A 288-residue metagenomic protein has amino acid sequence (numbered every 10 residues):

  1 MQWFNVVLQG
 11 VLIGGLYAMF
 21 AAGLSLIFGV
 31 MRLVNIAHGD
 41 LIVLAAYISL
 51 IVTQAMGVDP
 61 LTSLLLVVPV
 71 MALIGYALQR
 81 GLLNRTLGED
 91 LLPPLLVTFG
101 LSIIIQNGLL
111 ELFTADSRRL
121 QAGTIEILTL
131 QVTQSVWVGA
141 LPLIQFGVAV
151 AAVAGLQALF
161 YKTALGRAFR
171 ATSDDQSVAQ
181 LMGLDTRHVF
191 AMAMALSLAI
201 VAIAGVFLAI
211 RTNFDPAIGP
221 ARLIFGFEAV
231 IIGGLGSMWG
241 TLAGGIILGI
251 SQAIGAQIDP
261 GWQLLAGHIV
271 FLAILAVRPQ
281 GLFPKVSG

Functional and structural regions predicted by a protein language model:
M1-G10, L16, L159-A164, F190-I232 (+1 more regions): Inter-helical junctions in multi-pass inner-membrane proteins, predominant in energy-converting antiporter-like
M1-M19, I48, V58-L64, E89-L95 (+3 more regions): Membrane-interfacial amphipathic/re-entrant helices at transmembrane-helix boundaries
L8, V30-A77, G81: Membrane-embedded helix boundary and interhelical linker motif in transport proteins
I13, S135-F214, M238-G244: Helix-loop-helix "hairpin" substructures at the membrane interface of multi-pass membrane proteins
L24, G57-L101, G108, A243-L248 (+1 more regions): Alpha-helical transmembrane segments within multi-pass membrane transporters and channels
D40-L44, T86-L110, G219-I231, P260-R278: Pore- or pathway-lining transmembrane helices of multi-pass membrane proteins that form conduits for solutes/ions
R85-T86, D90-K162, V189-M192, I254 (+3 more regions): Transmembrane helix-bundle core of multi-pass membrane transporters and related energy-transducing complexes
L112, D174-L181, D185-H188, I258-G288: Cytosolic-side transmembrane-helix boundaries in multi-pass membrane proteins
